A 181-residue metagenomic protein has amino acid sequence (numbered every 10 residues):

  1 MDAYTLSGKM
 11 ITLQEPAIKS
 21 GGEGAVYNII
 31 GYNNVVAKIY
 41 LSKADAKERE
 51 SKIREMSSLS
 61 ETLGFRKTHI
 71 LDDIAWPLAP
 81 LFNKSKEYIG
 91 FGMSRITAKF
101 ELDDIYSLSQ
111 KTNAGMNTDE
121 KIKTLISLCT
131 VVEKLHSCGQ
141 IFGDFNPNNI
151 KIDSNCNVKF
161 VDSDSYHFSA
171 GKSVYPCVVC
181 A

Functional and structural regions predicted by a protein language model:
M1-R49, D72: ATP-binding glycine-rich phosphate-binding loop
I30, N83-S85, D153-N155: Short acidic-glycine loop/turn motifs at beta-strand connectors
V36, G92, F160: Short hydrophobic-acidic sequence motifs that mark active-site Asp/Glu residues
L41-H69: The N-lobe alphaC helix and its flanking beta3-alphaC-beta4 segment of protein kinase-like domains, centered on
D72-T124: Conserved structural core of kinase catalytic domains
V132-D153: Catalytic-loop of the protein kinase fold
N146-A181: Activation segment/activation loop of eukaryotic-type protein kinase catalytic domains
